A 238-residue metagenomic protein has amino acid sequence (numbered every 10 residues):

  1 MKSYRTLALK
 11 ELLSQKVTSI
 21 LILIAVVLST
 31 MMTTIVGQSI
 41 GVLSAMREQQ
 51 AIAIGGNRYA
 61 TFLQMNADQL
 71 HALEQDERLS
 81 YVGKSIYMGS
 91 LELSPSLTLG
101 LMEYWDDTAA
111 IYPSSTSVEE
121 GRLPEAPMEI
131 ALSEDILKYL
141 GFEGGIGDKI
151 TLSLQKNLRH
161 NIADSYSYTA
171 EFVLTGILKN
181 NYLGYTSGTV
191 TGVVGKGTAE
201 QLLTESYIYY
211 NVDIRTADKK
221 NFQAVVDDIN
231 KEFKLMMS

Functional and structural regions predicted by a protein language model:
M1-I20: Feature of multi-pass inner-membrane transport and sensor proteins that recognizes transmembrane helices together
R5, L28, Y209-Y210: Residue-level signal for cytosolic alpha-helical hairpin/rod architecture
S14, T18-I20, L28-G56: Alpha-helical transmembrane segments
G41-S238: Basic-flanked hydrophobic alpha-helices used for secretion and membrane insertion
